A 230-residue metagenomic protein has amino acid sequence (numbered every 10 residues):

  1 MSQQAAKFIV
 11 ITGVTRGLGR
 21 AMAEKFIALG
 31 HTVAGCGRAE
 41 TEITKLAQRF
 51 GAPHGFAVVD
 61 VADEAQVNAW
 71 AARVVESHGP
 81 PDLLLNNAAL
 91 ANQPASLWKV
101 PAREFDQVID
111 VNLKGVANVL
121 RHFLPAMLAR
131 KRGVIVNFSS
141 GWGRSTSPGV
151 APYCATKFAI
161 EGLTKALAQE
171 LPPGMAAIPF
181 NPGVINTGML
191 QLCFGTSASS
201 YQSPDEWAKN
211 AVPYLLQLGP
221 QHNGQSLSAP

Functional and structural regions predicted by a protein language model:
T15-R16: Conserved glycine-rich cofactor-binding loop
L29-K45: Conserved glycine-rich Rossmann-like NAD(P)H-binding loop of the short-chain dehydrogenase/reductase
V58-A69, A102: The beta1-alpha1 cofactor-binding region of Rossmann-like NAD(H)/NADP(H)-dependent oxidoreductases
A95-L97, E104-D106: Substrate-binding pocket helix/loop in short-chain dehydrogenase/reductase
L120, T156: Active-site helix of classical SDR
S140: Residue(s) in the substrate-gating loop at a strand-loop-helix junction that position the organic substrate next
P172-M175, P179-P182, T187, T196-P230: C-terminal helical subdomain
